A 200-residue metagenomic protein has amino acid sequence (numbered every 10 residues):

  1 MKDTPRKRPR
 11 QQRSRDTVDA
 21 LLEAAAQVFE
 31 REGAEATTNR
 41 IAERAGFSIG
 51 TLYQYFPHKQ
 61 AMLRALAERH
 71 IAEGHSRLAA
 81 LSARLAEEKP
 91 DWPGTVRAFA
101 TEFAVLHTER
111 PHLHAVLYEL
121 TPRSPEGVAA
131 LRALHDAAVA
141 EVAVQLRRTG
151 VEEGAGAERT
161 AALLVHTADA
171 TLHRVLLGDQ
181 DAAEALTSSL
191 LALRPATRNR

Functional and structural regions predicted by a protein language model:
M1-D16, L85, R200: N-terminal intrinsically disordered/low-complexity leader segments
D3-P9, E35-T37, A45, K59 (+1 more regions): Short glycine/proline-centered loop/turn elements that form peptide/ligand docking sites
D16, A20, A24, V28-A61 (+1 more regions): Helix-turn-helix
L21-F29, H70, G74, F103 (+1 more regions): Short hydrophobic clusters on alpha-helical segments that form packing/core surfaces in small helical domains
L63-H70, L134, A138: Alpha-helical DNA-contacting segments of helix-turn-helix folds
A65, A79-T108, T160-L164: Hydrophobic alpha-helical connector segments
A83-K89, E109-H114, L120-P125, H135-A161 (+1 more regions): Hydrophobic alpha-helical bundle segments that form small-molecule/ligand-binding pockets
E119, V128, R147-L191: Hydrophobic/aromatic-rich alpha-helical bundle segments in the mid-to-C-terminal region
